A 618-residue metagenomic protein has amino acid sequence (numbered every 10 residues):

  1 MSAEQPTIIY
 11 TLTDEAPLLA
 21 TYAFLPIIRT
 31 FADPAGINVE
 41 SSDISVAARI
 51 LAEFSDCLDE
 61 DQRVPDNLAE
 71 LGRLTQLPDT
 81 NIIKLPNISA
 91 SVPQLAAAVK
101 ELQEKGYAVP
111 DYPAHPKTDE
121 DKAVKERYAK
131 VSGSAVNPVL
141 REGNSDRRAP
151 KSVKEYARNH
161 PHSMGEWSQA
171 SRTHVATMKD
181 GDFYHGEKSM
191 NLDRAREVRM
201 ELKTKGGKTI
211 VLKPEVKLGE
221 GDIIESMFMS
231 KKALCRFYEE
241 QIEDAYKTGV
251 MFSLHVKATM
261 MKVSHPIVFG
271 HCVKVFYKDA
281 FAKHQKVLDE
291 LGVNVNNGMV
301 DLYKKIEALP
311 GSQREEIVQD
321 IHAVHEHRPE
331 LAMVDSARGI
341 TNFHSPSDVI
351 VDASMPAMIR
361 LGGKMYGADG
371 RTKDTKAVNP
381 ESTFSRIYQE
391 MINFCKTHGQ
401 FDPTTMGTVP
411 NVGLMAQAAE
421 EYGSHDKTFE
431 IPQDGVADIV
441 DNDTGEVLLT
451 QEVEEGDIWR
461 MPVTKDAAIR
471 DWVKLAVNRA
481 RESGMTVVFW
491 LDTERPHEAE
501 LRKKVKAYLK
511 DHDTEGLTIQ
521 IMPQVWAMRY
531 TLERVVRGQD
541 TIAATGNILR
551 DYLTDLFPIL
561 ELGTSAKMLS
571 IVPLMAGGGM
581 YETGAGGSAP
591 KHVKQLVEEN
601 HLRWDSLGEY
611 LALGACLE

Functional and structural regions predicted by a protein language model:
S2-G270, K278-K504, Y508-E618: Extended, well-ordered protein cores
